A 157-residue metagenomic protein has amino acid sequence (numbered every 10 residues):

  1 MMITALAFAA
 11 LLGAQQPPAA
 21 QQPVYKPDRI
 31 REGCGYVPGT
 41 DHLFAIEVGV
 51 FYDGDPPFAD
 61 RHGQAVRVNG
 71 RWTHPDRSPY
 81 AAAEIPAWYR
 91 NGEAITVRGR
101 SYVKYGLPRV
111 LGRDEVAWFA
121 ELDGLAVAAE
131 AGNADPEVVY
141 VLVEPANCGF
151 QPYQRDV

Functional and structural regions predicted by a protein language model:
M2-L12: Hydrophobic helical h-region of N-terminal Sec-dependent signal peptides in bacterial secretory/periplasmic proteins
P17-V157: Short, surface-exposed polybasic-aromatic patches that bind anionic ligands, especially phosphate groups
